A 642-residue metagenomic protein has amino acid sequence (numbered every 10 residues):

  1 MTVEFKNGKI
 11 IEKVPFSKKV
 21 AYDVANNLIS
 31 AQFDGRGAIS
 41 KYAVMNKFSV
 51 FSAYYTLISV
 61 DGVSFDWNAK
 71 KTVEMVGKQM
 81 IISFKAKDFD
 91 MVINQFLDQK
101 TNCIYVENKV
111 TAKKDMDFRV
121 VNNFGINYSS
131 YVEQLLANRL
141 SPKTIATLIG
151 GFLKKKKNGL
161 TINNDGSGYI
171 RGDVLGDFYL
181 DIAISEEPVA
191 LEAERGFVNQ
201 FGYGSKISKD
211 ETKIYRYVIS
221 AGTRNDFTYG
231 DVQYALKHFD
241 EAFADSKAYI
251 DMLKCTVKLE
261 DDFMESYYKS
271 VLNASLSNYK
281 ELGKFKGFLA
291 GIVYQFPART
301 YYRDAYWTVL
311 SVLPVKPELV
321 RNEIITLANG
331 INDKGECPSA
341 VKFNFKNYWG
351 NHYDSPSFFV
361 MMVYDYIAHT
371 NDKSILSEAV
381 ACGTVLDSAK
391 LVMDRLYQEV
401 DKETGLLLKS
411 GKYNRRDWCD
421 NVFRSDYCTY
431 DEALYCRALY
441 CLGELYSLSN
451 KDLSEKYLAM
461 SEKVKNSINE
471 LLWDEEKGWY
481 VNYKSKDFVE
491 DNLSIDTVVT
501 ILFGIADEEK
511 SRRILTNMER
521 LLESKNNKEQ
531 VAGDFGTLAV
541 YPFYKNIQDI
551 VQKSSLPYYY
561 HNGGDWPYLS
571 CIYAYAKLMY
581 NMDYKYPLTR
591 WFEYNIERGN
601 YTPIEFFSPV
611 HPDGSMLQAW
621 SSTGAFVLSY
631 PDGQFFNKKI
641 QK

Functional and structural regions predicted by a protein language model:
T2-K87, D165-G176, A248-L259: An extended acidic
T2-S30, G35-S40, P297-T300, W349-H369 (+2 more regions): C-terminal capping/lid segments that line or modulate ligand- or cofactor-binding pockets
V3-F5, D98-C103, D117-P297, K373-A379 (+4 more regions): Acidic/polar, glycine-enriched structural segments that form the non-catalytic walls/loops of the carbohydrate-binding
I104-A112: Short, well-ordered beta-strand segments enriched in hydrophobic/aromatic residues
G230-S246, D262-V271, K316-N329, K373-Y397 (+5 more regions): Extended, well-ordered alpha-helical scaffold segments
M264-S266, P338, L407-K409, R424-C428 (+4 more regions): Catalytic cores of carbohydrate-active enzymes
G287, Y294, K334-N351, G411-C428 (+3 more regions): Acidic/His metal-coordination segments adjacent to aromatic residues that form catalytic metal sites in metalloenzymes
A298-T404, E432, W566-A574, K585 (+2 more regions): Aromatic-rich carbohydrate-recognition surfaces in CAZymes
